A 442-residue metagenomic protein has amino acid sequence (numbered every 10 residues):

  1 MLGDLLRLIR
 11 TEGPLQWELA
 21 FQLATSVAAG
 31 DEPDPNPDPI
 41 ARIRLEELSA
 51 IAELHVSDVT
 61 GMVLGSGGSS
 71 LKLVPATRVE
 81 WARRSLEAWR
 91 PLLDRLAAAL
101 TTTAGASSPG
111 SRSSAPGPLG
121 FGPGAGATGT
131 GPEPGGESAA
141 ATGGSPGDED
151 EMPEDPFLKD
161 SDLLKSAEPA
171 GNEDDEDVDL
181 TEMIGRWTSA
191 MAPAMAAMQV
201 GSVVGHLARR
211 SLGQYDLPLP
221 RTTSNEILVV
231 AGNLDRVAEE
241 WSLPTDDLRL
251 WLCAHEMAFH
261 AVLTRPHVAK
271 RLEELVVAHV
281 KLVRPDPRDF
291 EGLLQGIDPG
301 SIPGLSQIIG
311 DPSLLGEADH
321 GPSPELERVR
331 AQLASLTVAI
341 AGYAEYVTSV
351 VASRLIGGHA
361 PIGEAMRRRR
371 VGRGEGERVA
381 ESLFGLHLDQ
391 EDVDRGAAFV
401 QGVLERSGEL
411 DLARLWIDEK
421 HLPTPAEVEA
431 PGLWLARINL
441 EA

Functional and structural regions predicted by a protein language model:
M1-G61, G65, S69-K72: N-terminal low-complexity, Ser/Thr- and acidic-residue-enriched intrinsically disordered segments
E47-G232: Auxiliary, metal-adjacent structural segments of Zn-dependent hydrolase domains
V56, A194-Y215, V262-L314, P324 (+1 more regions): Post-HExxH zinc-binding segment in Zn-dependent metallohydrolases
A141, G147-D150, A167-W187, P244 (+4 more regions): Compositionally biased accessory segments in Actinobacterial proteins
P220-R236, I302-S323: A short mid-domain helix/strand-loop element embedded in enzyme catalytic domains that forms or borders the active-site
L234-L252: Short pre-active-site segment immediately N-terminal to the catalytic Zn-binding motif
L248-T264: Active-site recognition of the HExxH zinc-binding catalytic motif
L315-A442: Pan-zinc metallopeptidase signature
